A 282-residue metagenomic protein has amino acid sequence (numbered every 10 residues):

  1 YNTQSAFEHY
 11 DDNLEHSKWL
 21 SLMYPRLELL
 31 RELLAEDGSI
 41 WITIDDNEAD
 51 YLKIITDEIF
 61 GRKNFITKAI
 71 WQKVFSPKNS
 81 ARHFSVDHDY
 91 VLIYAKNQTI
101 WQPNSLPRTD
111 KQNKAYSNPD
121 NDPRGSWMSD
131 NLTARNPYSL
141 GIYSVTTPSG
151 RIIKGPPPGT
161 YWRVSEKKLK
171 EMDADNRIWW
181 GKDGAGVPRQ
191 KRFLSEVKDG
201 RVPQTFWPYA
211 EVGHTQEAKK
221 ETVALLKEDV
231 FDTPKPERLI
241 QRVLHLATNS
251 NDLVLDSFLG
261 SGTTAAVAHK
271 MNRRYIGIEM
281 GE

Functional and structural regions predicted by a protein language model:
Y1-L253: Class I S-adenosyl-L-methionine
I240, D256, A268: Hydrophobic, well-ordered secondary-structure elements that form the walls of internal hydrophobic environments
L255, I276: Conserved beta-strand positions in the Rossmann-like core of class I SAM-dependent methyltransferases
F258-G260: Class I SAM-dependent methyltransferase "Motif I" SAM/SAH-binding loop
G262-A266: Glycine-rich SAM-binding Motif I of class I
K270-Y275: Conserved S-adenosyl-L-methionine
I278-M280: Conserved acidic E/D residue at the C-terminus of a beta-strand in Rossmann-like folds
